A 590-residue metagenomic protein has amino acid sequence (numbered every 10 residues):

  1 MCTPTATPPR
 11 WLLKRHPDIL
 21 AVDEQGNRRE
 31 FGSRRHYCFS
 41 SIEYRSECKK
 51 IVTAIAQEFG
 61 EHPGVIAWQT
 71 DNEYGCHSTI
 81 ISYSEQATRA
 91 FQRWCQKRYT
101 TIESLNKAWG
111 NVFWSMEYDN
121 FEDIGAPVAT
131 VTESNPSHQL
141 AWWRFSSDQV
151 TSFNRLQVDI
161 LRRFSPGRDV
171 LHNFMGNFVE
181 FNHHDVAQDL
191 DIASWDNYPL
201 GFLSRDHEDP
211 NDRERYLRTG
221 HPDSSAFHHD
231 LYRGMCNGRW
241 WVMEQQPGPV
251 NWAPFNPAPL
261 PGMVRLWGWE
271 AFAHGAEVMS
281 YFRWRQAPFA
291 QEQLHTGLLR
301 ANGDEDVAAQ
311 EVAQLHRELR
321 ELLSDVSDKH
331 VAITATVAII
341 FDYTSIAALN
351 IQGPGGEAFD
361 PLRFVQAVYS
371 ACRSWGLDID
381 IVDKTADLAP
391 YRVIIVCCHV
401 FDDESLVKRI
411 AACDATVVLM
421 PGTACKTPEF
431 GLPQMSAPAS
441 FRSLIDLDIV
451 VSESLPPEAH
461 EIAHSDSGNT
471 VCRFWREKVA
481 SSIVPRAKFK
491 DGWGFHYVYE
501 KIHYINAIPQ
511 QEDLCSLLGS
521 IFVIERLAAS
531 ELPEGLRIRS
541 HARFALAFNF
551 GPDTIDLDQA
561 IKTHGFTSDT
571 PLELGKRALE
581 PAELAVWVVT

Functional and structural regions predicted by a protein language model:
C2-W11, I66-G75, F174-V179, E244-P247 (+2 more regions): Short, solvent-exposed turn/loop segments enriched in Gly/Ser/Thr/Pro and often Arg
R10-K14, F181, A290, K426-A437: Glycine-rich, charge-decorated loop segments at or immediately adjacent to ligand/cofactor-binding or catalytic sites
K14-L231: Polysaccharide-binding and catalytic clefts of secreted carbohydrate-active enzymes
R29-E30, L171-F174, F178-L362, Q366-A367 (+3 more regions): Hydrophobic targeting/anchoring helices
P166-R168, C236-R239, A412-T416: A short helix->loop->beta-strand "cap" motif at the edges of active sites that frequently abuts
P259-L260, A389, C397-T590: A conserved amphipathic helix/loop scaffold that creates a polar/acidic microenvironment used either to coordinate
V368-A389: A short, well-structured beta->alpha microelement
